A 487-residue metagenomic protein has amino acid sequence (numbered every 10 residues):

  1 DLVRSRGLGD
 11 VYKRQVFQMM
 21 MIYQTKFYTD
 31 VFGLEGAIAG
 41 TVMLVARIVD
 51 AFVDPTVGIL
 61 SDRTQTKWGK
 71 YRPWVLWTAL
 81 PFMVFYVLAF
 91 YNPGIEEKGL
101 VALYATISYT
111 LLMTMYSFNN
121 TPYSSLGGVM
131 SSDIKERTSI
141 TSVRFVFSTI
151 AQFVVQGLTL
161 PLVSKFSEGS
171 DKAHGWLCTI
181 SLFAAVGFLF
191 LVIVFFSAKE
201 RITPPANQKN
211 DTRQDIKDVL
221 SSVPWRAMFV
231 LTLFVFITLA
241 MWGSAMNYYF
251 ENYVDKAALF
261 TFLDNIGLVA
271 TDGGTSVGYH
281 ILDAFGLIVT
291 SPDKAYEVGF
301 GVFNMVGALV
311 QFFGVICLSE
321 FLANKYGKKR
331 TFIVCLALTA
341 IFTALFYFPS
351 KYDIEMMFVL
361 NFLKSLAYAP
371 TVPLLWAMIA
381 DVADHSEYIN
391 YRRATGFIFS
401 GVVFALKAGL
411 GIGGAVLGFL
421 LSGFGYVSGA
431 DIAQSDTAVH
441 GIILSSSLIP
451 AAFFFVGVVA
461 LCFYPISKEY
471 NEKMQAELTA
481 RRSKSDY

Functional and structural regions predicted by a protein language model:
R4-Y487: Membrane-embedded alpha-helical bundles of multi-pass transporters/translocases, especially carrier/permease families
